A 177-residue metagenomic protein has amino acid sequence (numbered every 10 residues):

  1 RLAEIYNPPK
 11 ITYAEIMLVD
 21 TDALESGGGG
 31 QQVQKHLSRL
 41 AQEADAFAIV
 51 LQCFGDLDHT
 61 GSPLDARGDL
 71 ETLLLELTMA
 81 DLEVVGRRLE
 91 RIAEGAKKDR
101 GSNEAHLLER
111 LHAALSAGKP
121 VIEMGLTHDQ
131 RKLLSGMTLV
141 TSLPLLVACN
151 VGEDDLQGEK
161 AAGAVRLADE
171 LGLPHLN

Functional and structural regions predicted by a protein language model:
L2, A48, V85, N150: Residue-level signature of catalytic and energy-coupling elements of molecular machines, predominantly ATP/GTP-dependent
A3-I49, C53-L75, G125-M137: Switch II of P-loop NTPase G domains
E15-V33, L40, T78, L82-E83 (+2 more regions): Conserved ASCE/P-loop NTPase catalytic core
Q31, E76-M79, D154-E159: Ordered, soluble secondary-structure elements with a strong preference for glycine-centered loop motifs and nearby
D45-A46, L75-D81, H175-N177: Short, surface-exposed, polar/charged, turn-prone segments marking secondary-structure boundaries
L51-S62, M79-E90, E170-P174: Short, compositionally biased low-complexity segments
A66-L70, L82, A105, A161: Alpha-helix initiation and N-capping motif
R91-N177: C-terminal-of-GTPase-core extension/linker across diverse P-loop GTPases
